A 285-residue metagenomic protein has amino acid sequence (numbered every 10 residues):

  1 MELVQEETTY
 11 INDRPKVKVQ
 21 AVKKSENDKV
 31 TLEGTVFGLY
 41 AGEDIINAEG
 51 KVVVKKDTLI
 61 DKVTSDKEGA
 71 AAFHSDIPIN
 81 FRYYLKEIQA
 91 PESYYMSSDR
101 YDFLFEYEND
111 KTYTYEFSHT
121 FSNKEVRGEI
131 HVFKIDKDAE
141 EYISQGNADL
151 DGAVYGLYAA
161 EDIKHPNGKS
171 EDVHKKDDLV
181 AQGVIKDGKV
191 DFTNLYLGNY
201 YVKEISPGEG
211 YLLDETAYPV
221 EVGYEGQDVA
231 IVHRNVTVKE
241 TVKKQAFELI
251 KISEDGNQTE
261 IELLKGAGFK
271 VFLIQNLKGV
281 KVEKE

Functional and structural regions predicted by a protein language model:
M1-E285: Solvent-exposed loop/turn and edge beta-strand elements of beta-rich ligand-binding domains
